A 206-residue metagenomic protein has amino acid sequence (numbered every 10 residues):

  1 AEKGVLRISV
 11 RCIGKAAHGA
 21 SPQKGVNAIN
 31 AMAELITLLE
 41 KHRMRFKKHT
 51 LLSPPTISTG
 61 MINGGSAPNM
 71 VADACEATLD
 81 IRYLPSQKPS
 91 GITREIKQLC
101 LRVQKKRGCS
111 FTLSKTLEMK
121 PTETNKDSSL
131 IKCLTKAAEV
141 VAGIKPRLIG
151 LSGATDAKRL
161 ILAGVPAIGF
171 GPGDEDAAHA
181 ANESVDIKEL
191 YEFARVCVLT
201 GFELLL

Functional and structural regions predicted by a protein language model:
A1-E2, L6-L206: Metal-dependent amide/peptide-bond hydrolase catalytic core, centered on the "pita-bread" metallohydrolase fold
